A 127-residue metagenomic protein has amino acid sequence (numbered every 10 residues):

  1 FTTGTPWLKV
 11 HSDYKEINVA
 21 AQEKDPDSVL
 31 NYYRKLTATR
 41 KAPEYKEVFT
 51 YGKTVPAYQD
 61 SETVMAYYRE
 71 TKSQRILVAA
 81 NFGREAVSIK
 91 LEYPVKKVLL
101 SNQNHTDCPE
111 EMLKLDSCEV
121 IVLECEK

Functional and structural regions predicted by a protein language model:
F1-I76, R84-A86: Loop/helix patches that line or flank the sugar-binding groove of alpha-linked glycan CAZymes
F1-T3, I89-L91, E110-L113: Short conserved micro-motifs at the rims of enzyme active sites and ligand-binding pockets
E70-K72, Q103, E126-K127: Short, flexible beta-strand-to-coil junctions
A79: Short hydrophobic beta-strand that contains or immediately precedes a catalytic carboxylate
F82-P94: Surface-exposed beta-strand/loop patches in extracellular or lumenal glycoproteins
E92-N104: Solvent-exposed beta-hairpin/edge-strand motifs
P109-K127: C-terminal beta-strand-rich structural cap/linker in extracellular carbohydrate-active enzymes
